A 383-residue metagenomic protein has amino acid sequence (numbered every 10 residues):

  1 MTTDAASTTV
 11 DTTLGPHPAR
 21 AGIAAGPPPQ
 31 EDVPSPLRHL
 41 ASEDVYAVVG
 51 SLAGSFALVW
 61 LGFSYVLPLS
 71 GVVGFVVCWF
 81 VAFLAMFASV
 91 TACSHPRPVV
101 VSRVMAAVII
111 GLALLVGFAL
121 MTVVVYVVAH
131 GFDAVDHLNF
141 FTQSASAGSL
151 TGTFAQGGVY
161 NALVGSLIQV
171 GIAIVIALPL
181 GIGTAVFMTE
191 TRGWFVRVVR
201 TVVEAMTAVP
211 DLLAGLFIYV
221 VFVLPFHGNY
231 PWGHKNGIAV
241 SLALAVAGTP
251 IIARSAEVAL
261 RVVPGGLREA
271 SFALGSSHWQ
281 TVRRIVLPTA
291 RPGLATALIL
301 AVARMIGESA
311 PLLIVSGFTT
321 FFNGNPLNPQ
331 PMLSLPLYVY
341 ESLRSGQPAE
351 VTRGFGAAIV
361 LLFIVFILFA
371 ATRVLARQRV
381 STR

Functional and structural regions predicted by a protein language model:
H39, E43, S102-A107, L180-I218 (+2 more regions): Cytoplasmic-entry segments and transmembrane alpha-helices of multi-pass inner-membrane transporters
V72-F83, Q156-F187: Transmembrane alpha-helix signature in integral membrane proteins
A88, R261, G265, F272 (+1 more regions): C-terminal transmembrane helix and the adjacent membrane-cytosol boundary/short C-terminal tail of inner/organellar
V125-A155, F322-P326: Short membrane-interfacial helix/loop motifs at transmembrane-helix boundaries
I174-G193, R197, P231-A273, S277-I285 (+1 more regions): Membrane-cytosol interface at the C-terminal ends of specific transmembrane alpha-helices in multi-pass membrane
E204-L244: Generic hydrophobic transmembrane alpha-helix motif, especially the helices
F226, Y230, L312-L362: Interhelical loop and adjacent transmembrane-helix boundary motif in polytopic membrane transport permeases
H278-S316: Transmembrane alpha-helices
